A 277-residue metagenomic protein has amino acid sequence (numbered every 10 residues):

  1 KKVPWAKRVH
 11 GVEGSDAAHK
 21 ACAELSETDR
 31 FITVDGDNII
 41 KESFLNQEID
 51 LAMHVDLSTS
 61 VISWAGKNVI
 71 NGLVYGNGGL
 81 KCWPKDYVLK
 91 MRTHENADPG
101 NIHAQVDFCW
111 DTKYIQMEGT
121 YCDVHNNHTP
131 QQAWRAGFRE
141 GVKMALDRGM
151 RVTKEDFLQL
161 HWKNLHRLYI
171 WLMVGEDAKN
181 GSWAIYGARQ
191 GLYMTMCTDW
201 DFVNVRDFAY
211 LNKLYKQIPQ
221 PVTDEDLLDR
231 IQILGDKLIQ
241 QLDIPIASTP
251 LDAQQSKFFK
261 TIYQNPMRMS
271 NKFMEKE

Functional and structural regions predicted by a protein language model:
K1-E27: N-terminal anchoring/stem segment of glycosyltransferases
K20, T28, E42-H54: Short alpha-helix within the catalytic core of nucleotide-sugar-dependent glycosyltransferases
E27-T28, K85: Secondary-structure boundary/capping motif
F31: Short aromatic/hydrophobic "clamp" motif used to bind/position activated sugar donors
D35-I39: The conserved acidic donor/metal-binding loop of glycosyltransferases
I49-E277: Catalytic-site signature of metal-activated, phosphate-bearing donor transferases, centered on the GT-A/GT-A-like
